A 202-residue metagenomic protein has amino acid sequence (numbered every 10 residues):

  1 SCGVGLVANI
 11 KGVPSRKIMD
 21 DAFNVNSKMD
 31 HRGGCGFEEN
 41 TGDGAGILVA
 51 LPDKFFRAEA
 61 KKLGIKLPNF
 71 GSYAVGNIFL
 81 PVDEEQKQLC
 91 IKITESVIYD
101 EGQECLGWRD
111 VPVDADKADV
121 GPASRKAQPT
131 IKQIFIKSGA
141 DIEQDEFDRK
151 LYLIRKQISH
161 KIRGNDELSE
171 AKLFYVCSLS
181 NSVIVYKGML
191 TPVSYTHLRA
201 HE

Functional and structural regions predicted by a protein language model:
V4-P52, A58-A60, N69-F79: N-terminal amphipathic, basic-rich helices that act as targeting or association modules
D43, A50-Y195: Long, basic N-terminal domains or extensions that often function in RNA/ssDNA interaction or organelle/cellular
T196-H201: Conserved small/polar residues in nucleotide/adenosyl-binding loops
